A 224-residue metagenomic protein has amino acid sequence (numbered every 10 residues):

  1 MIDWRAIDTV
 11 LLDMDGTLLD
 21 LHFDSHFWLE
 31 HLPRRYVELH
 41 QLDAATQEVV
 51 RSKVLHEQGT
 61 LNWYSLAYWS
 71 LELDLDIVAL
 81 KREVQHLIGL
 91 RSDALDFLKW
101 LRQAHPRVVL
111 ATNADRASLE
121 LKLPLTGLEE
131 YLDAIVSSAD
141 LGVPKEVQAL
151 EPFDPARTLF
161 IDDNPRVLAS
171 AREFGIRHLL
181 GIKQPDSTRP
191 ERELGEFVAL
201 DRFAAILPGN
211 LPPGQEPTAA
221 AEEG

Functional and structural regions predicted by a protein language model:
M1-V10, K99, D115-R116, E120-G224: Asp-based, Mg2+/Mn2+-dependent phosphohydrolase catalytic module
M1-V49, E173: Active-site neighborhood of HAD-like aspartate-dependent phosphohydrolases
R5-A6, W63-E72, V78-L110, R116-E120 (+1 more regions): Short, acidic loop-to-helix structural element flanking the phosphoryl-transfer center in phosphate-processing enzymes
L18-D20, S52-E57, V84-L87, D140-L141: Short histidine/acidic/glycine/proline-rich micro-motifs that form metal- and phosphate-coordinating active-site loops
D20, L110-A111, D162-D163: Small/polar loops that bind or transfer phosphate-bearing groups
F27, H31, R35, Y68 (+4 more regions): Alpha-helical elements of Rossmann-like donor-binding domains used by nucleotide-donor carbohydrate transfer enzymes
E30, R34-E83: A metal-dependent, Asp-based hydrolase signature
